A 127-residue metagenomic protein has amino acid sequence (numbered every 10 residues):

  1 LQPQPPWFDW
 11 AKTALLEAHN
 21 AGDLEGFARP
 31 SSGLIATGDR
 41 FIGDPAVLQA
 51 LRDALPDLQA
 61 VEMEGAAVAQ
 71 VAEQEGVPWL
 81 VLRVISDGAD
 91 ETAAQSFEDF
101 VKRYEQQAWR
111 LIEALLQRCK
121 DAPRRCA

Functional and structural regions predicted by a protein language model:
L1-A127: Glycine-rich phosphate- or other oxyanion-binding loops that anchor nucleotides, phosphorylated ligands
